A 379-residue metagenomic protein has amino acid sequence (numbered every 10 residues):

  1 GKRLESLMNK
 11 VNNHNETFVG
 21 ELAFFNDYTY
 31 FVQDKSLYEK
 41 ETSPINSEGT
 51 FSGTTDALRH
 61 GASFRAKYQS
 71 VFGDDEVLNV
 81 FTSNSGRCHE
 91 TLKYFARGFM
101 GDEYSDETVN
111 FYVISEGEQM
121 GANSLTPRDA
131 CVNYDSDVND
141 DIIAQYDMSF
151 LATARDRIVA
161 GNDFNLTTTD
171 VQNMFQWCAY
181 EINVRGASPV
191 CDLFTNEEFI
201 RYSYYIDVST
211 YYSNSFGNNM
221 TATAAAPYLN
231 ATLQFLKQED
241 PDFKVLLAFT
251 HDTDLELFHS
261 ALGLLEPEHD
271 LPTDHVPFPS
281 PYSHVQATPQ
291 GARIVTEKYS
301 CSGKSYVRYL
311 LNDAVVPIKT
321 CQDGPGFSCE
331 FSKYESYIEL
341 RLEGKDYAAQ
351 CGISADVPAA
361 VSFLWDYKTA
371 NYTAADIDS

Functional and structural regions predicted by a protein language model:
G1-N79, S83-L246, T250-S379: Signature for phosphate-centric chemistry
